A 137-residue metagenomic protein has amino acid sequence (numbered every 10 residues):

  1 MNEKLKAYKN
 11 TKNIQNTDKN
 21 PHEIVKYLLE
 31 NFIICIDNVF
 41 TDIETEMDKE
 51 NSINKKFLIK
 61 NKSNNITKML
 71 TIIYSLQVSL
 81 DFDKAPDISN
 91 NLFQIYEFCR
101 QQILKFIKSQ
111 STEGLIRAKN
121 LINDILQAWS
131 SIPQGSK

Functional and structural regions predicted by a protein language model:
M1-E23, Y27-L28, I116-K137: Short terminal interaction segments
P21-I43, D48: Short terminal alpha-helical segments
F32, A85-Y96: Short, well-ordered alpha-helical segments that carry or flank key catalytic/ligand-binding motifs at enzyme/regulatory
T41-L76: Alpha-helical segments in soluble extracytoplasmic regions
K60-S63, T67, S89-Q94, L115-N120: Short, charged, amphipathic alpha-helical segments
I72-N90: Short, solvent-exposed, charged loop/turn and helix-capping segments that join or cap alpha-helices on peripheral
N91-Q102, N120-L126: Hydrophobic alpha-helical segments of small multi-pass membrane proteins
I103-K119: Amphipathic, charged alpha-helical scaffolds that flank and support histidine-based chemistry in signaling
